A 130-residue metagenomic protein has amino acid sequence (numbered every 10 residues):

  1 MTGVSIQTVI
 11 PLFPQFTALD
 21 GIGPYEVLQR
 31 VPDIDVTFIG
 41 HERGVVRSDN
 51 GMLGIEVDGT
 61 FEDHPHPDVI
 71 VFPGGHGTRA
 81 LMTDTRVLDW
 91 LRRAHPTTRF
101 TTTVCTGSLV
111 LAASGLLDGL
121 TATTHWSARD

Functional and structural regions predicted by a protein language model:
M1-T101, S108-A113, G119: Extended, subdomain-level signal for the structured scaffold at the beginning of enzyme domains
T102-V104, T124: General beta-strand structural signal in soluble alpha/beta enzymes
L117-D130: A conserved active-site-flanking secondary-structure segment within enzyme catalytic domains
